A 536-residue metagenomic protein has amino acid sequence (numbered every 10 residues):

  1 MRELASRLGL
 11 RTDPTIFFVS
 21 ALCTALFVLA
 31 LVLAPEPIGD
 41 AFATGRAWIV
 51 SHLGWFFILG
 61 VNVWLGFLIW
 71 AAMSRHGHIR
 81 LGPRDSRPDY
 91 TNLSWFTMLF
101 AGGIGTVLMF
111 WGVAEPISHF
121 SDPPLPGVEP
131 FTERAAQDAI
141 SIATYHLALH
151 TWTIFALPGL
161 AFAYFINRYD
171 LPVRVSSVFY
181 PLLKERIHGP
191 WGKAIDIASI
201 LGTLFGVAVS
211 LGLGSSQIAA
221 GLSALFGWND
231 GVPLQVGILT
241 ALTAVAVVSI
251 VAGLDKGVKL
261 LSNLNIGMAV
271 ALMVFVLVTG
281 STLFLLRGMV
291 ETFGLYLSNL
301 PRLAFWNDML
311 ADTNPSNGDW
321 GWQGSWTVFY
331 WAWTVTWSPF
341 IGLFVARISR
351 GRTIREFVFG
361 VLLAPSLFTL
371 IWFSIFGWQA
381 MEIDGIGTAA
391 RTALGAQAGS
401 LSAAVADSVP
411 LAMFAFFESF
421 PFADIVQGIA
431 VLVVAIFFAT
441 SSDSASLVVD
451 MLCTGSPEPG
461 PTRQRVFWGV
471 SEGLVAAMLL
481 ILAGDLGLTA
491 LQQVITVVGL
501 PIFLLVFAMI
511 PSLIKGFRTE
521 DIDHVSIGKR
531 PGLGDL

Functional and structural regions predicted by a protein language model:
M1-A135, V251, V274, I510-V525: N-terminal alpha-helical transmembrane segments of multi-pass membrane transport and channel/translocase proteins
M1-R11, P172-P190, G214-I238, G267-M273 (+5 more regions): Helix-loop-helix connectors at the membrane interface of multi-pass transporters/channels
R2-R7, D40-R46, M73-N92, I117-I142 (+5 more regions): Flexible loop linkers connecting adjacent transmembrane helices in multi-pass alpha-helical membrane transporters
R7-T15, V50-G54, R84-G102, A139-L149 (+5 more regions): Transmembrane-helix boundary/entry motifs in multi-pass membrane transporters
L8-V32, L65-L68, I104-L108, H146-S216 (+7 more regions): Helix-loop-helix module between adjacent transmembrane segments
G9-T24, K184-K193, W228-V247, V251 (+5 more regions): Loop-to-transmembrane helix boundary motifs in multi-pass membrane proteins
A30-A43, S74-H78, V113-A114, V207-S223 (+10 more regions): Transmembrane helix-loop junctions in multi-pass membrane proteins
W111-L125, V276-N299, N314, S366-S408: Extracellular/periplasmic helix-exit of transmembrane alpha-helices
